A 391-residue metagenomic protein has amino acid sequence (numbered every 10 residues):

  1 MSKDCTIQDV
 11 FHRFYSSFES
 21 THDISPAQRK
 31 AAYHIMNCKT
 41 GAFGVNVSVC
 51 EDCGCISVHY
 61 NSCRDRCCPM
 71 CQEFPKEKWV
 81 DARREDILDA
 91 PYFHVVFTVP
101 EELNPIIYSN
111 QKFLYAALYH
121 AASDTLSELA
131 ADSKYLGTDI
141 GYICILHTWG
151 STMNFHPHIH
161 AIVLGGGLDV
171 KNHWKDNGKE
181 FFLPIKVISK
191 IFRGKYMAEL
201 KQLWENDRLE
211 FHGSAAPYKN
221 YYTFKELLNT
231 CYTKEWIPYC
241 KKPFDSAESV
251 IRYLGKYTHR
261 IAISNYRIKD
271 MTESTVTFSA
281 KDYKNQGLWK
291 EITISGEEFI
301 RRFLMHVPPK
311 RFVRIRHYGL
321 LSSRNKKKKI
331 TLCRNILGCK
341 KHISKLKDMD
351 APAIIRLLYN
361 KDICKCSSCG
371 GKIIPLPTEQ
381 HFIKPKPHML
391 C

Functional and structural regions predicted by a protein language model:
M1-C391: Beta->alpha loop/short-helix hinge microenvironment recognizer with preference for catalytic Tyr/His contexts
